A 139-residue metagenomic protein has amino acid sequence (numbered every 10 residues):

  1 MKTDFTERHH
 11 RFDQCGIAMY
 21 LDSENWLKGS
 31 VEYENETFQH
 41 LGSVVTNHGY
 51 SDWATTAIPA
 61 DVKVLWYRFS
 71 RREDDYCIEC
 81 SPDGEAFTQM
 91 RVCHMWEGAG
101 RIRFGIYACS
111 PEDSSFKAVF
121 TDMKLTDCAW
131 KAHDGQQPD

Functional and structural regions predicted by a protein language model:
M1-D139: Extracellular glycan-recognition regions
